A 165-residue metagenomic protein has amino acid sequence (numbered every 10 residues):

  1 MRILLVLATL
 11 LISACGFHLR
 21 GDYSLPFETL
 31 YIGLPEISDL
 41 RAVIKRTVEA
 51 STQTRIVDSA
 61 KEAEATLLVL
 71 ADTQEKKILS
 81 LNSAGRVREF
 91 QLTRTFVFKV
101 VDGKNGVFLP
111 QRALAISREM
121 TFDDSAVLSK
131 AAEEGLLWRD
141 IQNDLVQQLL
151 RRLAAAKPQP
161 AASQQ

Functional and structural regions predicted by a protein language model:
M1-A8: Sec-dependent signal peptide recognition, specifically the positively charged N-region followed immediately by
L11-A14: C-terminal motif of bacterial Sec signal peptides marking the signal peptidase cleavage site
G16-L19: Bacterial signal peptide processing site
S24-I32, A126-A131: Acidic/histidine-rich, surface-exposed loop or edge segments in extracytoplasmic proteins
P26-T73, F108: N-terminal segment of the mature soluble domain
V48, T52, V100, K104 (+2 more regions): Sec/Tat-exported extracytoplasmic proteins
L68-A113, M120-G135: Surface-exposed short loop/turn segments
L128-Q165: C-terminal/domain-edge helix-coil "capping" segments
